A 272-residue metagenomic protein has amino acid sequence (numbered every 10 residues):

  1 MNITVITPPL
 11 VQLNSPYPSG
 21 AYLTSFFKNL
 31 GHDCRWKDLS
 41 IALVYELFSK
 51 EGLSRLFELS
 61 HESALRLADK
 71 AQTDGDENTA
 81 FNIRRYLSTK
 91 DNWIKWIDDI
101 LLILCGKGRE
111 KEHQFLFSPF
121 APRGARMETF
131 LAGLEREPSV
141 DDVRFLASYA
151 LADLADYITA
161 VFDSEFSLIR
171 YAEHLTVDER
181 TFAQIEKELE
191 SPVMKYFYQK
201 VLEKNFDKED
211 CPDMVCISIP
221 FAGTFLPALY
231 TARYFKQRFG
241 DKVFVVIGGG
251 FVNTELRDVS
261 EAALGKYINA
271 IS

Functional and structural regions predicted by a protein language model:
N2-Q12: Nucleotide-activated donor-dependent transferases that construct or modify glycoconjugates
L10-L13, P18-S19, L23-G52, W93 (+7 more regions): Glycine-rich beta-alpha loop elements in corrinoid/cobalamin-binding modules across cobalamin-dependent enzymes
E46-G106, F120: Conserved phosphoryl-transfer catalytic core
